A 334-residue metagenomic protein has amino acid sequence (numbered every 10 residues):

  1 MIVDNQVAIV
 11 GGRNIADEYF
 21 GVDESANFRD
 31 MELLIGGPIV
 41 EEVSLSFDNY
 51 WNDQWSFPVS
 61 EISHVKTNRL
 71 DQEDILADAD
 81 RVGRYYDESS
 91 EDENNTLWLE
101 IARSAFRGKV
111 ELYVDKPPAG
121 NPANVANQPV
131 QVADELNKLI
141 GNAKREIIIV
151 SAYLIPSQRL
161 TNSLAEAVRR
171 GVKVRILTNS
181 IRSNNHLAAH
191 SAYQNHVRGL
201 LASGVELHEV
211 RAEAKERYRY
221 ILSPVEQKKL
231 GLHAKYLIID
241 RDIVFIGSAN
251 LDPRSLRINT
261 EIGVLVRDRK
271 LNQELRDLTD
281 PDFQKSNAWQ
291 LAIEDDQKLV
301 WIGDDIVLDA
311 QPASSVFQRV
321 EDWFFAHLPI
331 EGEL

Functional and structural regions predicted by a protein language model:
M1-L334: Charged, low-complexity intrinsically disordered terminal segments
